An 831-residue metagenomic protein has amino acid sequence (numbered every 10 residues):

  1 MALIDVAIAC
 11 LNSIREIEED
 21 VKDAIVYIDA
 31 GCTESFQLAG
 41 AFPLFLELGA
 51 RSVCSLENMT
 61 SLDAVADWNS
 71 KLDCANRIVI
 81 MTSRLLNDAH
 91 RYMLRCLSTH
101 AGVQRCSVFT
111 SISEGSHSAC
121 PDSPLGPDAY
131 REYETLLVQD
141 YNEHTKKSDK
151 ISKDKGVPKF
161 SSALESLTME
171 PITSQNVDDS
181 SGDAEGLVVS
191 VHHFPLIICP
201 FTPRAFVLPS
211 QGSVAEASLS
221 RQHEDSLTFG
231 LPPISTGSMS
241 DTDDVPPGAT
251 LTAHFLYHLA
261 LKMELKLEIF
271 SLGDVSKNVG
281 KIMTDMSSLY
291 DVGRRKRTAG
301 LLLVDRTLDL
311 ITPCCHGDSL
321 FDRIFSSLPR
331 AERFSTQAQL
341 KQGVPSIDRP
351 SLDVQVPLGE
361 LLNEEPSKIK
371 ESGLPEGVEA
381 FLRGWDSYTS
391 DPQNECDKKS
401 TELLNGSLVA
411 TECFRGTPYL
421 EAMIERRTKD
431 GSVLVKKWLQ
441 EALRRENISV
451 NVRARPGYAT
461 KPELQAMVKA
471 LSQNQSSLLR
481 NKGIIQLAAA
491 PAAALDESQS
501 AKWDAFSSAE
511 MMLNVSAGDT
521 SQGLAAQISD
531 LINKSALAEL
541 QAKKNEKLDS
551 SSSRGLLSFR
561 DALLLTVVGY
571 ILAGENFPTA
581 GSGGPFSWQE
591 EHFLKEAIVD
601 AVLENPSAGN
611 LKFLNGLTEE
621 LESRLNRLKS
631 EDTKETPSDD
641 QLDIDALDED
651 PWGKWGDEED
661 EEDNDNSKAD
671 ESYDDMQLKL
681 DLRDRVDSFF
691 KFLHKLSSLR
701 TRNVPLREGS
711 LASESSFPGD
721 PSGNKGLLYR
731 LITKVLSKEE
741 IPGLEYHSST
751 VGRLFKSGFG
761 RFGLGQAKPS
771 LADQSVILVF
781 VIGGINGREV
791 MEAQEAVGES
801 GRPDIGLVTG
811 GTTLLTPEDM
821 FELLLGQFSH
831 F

Functional and structural regions predicted by a protein language model:
M1-F831: Extended, well-folded catalytic/binding cores that form a central cleft or groove in large enzyme and scaffold domains
